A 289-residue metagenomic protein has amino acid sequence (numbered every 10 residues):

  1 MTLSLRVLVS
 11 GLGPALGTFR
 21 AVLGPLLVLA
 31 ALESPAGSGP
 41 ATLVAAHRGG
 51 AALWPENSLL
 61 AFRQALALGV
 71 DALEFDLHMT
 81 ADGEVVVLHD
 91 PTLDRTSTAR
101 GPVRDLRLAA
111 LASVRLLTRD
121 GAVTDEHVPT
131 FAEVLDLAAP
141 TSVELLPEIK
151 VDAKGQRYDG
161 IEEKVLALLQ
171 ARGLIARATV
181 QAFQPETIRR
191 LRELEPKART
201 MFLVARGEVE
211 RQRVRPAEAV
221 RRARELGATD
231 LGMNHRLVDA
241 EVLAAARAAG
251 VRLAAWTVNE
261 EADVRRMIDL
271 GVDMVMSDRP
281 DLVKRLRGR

Functional and structural regions predicted by a protein language model:
T2-L3, G17-R20, G24, L29-R289: Phosphate-group recognition and catalysis centered on beta-loop-alpha active-site segments
S10-P14: Low-complexity, intrinsically disordered Ser/Thr/Pro- and acidic-rich segments
